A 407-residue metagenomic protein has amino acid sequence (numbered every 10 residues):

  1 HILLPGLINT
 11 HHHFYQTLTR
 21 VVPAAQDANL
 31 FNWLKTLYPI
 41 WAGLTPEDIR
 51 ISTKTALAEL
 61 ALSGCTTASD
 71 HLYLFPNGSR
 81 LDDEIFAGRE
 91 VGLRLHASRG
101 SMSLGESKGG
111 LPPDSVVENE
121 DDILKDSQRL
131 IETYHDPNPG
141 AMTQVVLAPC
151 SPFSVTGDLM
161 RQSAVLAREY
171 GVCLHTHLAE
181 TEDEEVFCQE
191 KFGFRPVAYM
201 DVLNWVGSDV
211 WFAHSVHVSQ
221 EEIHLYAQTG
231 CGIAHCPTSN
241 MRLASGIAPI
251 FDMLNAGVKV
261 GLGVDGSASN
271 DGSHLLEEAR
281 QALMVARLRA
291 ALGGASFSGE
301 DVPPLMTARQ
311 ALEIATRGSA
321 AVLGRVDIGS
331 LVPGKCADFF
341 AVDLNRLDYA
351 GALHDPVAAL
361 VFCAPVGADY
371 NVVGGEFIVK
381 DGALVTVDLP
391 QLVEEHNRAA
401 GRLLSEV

Functional and structural regions predicted by a protein language model:
P5-T17, C173-E182: Histidine-centered catalytic micro-motifs
H11, G64, G88, L147 (+11 more regions): Divalent metal-coordination and catalytic microenvironments
L18-I51, L104-E120, E182-D209, T229-G232 (+1 more regions): Active-site gating loops and adjacent loop-to-helix segments of metal-dependent hydrolytic enzymes
R20-H71, F75-R94, L124-P139, N397-E406: Alpha-helical scaffold segments that flank or form the walls of functional sites
S79-E221: Metal-coordinating catalytic core of metallo-dependent amide/deamination hydrolases
V202-W205, D209, F251-D343, C363: His/Asp/Glu-enriched, well-ordered alpha-helical/loop segment that forms or immediately abuts the divalent-metal
Q220-E221, A227-V264: A conserved active-site cap/scaffold subdomain adjacent to cofactor or substrate pockets
R309-V407: Active-site microenvironment of metallo-dependent hydrolases
